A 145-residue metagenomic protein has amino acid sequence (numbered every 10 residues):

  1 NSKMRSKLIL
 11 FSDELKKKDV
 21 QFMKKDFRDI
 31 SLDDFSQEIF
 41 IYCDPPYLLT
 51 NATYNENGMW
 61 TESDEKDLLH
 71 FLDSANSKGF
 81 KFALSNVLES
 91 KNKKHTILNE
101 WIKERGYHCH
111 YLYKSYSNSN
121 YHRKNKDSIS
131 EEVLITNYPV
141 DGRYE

Functional and structural regions predicted by a protein language model:
N1-Y42, P46-T53, D67: SAM-dependent nucleic-acid methyltransferase catalytic core
N55-M59: Short glycine-enriched, charge-decorated loop/helix-capping segments at active-site entrances that position
E62-E145: Long, positively charged, glycine-interspersed low-complexity recognition regions
